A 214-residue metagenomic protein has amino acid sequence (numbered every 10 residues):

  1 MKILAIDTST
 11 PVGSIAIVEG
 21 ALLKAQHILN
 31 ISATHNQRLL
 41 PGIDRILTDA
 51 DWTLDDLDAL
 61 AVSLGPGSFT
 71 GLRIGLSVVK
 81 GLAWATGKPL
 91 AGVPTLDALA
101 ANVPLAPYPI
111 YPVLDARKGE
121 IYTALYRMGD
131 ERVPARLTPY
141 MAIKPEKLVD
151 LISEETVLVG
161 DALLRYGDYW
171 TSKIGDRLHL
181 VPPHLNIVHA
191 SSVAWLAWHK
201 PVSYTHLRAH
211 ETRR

Functional and structural regions predicted by a protein language model:
M1-L64, I187: N-terminal beta-alpha supersecondary unit
L22, P89-I187: Surface "functional belts" at beta-alpha junctions
L47, A197-V202: Short, hydrophobic alpha-helical segments
A61-T95: DPxDG-like acidic metal-binding loop motif
H184-W198: Short, flexible loop segments at boundaries between secondary-structure elements
T205-R213: Conserved small/polar residues in nucleotide/adenosyl-binding loops
